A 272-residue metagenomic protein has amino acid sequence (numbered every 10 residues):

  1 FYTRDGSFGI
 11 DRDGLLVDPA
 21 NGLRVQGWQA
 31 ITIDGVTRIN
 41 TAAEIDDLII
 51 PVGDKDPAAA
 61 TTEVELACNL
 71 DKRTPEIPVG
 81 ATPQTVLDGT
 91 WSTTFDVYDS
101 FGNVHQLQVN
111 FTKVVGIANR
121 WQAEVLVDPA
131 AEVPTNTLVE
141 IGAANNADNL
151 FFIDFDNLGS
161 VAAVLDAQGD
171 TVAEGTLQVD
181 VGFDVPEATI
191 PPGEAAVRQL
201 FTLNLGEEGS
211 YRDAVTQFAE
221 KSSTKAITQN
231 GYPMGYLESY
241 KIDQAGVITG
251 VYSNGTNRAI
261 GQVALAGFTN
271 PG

Functional and structural regions predicted by a protein language model:
F1-G272: Small/polar low-complexity and glycine-rich loop motifs
